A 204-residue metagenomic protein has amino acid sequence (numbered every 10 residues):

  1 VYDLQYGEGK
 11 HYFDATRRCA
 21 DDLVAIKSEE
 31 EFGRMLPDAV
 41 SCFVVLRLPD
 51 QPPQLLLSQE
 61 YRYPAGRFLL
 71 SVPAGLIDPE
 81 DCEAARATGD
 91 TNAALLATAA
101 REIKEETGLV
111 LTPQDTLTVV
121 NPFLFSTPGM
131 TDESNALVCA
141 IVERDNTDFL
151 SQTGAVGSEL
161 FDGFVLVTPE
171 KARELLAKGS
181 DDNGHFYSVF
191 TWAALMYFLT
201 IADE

Functional and structural regions predicted by a protein language model:
V1-S71, L76-A155, V165-E170, L175-E204: N-terminal leader/linker segments that precede catalytic domains of diphosphate-processing enzymes
